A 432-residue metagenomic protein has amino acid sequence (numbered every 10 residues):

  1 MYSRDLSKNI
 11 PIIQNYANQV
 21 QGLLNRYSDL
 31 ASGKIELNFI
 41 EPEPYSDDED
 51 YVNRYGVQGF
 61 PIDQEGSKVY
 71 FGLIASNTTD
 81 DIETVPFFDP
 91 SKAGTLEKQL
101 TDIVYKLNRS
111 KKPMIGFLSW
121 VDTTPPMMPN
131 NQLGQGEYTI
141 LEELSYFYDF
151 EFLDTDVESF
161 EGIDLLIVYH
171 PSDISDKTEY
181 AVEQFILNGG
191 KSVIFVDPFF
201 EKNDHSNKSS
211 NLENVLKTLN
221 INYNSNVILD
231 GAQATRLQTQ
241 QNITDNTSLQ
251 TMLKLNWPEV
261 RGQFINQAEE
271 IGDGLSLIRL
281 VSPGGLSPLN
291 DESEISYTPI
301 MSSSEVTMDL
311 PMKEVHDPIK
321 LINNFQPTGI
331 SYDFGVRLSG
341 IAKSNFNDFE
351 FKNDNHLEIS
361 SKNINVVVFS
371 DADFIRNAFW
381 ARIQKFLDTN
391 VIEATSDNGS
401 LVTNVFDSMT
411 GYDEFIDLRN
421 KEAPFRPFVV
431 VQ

Functional and structural regions predicted by a protein language model:
M1-K106, S110-E179, E183, V391: Juxtamembrane extramembrane loops of integral membrane proteins
R4, P42, T78-D80, P90 (+5 more regions): Generic structural motif
D50, D63, Q241-I243, F428-V431: Alpha-helix boundary/capping detector
E65-Y70, N226-R236, K421-A423: Short linear loop/turn motifs
P86, S119, N224, M301 (+3 more regions): Generic, ordered loop/turn and secondary-structure boundary motif
G94-E97, P311, F379-W380, F428-V429: A short, polar/proline- and glycine-enriched secondary-structure boundary/capping micro-motif
R109, P126-E414: Acidic, S/T/G-rich, low-cysteine, solvent-exposed domains in lumenal/extracellular/periplasmic regions of secretory
T403-V431: Juxtamembrane amphipathic/hinge helix adjacent to a transmembrane helix
